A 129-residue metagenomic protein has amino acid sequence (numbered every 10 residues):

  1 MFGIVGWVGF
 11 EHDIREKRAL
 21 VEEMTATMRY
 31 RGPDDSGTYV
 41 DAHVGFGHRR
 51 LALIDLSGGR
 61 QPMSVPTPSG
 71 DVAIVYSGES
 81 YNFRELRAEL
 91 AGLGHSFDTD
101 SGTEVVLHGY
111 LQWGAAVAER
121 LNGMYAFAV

Functional and structural regions predicted by a protein language model:
M1-V129: N-terminus-centric sequence/structural signature that marks the extreme N-terminus and adjacent "lid/interface" module
